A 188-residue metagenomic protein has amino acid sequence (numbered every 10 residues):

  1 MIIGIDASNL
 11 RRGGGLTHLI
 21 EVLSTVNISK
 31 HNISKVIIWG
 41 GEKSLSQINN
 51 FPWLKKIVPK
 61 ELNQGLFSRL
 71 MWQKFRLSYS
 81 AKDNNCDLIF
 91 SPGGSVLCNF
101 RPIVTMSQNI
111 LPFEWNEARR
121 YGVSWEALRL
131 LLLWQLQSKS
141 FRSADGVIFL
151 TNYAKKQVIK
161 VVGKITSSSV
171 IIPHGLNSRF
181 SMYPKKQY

Functional and structural regions predicted by a protein language model:
D6-E21: A short, glycine/small-residue-rich beta-strand->loop->alpha-helix junction that serves as a flexible
N9-R12, T25-Q64, A154: N-terminal strand-loop element at the rim of the active site of nucleotide-sugar-dependent glycosyltransferases
W53-Y79, R120-W125: A short, charged, and often flexible helix/loop element on the N-terminal side of the glycosyltransferase catalytic
Y79, A127-V147: Membrane-proximal helix-turn-helix segments that form the acceptor-binding/catalytic region of lipid-linked
P92-V96: Short His-centered aromatic/hydrophobic patch
V104-L131: Acceptor-binding helix/loop patch of EC 2.4 sugar-transfer enzymes, predominantly nucleotide-sugar-dependent
Y153, G175: Carbohydrate-associated surface elements
N177, S181-Y188: A short helix/loop element that forms part of the nucleotide-sugar donor recognition site in Leloir-type
